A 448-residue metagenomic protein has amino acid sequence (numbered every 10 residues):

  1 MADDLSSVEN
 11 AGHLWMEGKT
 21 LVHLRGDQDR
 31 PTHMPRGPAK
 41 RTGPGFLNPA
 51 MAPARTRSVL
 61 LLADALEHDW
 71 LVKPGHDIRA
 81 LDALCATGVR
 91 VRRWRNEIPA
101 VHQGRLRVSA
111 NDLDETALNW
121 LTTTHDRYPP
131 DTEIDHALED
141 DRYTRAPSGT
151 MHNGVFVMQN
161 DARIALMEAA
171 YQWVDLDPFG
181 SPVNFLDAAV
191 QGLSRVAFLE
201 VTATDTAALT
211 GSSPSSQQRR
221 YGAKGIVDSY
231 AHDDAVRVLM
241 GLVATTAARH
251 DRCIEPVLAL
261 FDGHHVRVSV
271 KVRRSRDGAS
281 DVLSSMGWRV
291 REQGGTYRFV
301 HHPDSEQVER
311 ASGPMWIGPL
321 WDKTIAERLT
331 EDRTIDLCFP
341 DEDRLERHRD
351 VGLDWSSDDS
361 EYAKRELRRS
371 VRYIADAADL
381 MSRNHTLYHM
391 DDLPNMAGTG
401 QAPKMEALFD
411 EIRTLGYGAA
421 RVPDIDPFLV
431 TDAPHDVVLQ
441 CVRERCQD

Functional and structural regions predicted by a protein language model:
M1-D448: SAM-dependent transferase fold signal centered on methyltransferase-like domains, encompassing both Class I
